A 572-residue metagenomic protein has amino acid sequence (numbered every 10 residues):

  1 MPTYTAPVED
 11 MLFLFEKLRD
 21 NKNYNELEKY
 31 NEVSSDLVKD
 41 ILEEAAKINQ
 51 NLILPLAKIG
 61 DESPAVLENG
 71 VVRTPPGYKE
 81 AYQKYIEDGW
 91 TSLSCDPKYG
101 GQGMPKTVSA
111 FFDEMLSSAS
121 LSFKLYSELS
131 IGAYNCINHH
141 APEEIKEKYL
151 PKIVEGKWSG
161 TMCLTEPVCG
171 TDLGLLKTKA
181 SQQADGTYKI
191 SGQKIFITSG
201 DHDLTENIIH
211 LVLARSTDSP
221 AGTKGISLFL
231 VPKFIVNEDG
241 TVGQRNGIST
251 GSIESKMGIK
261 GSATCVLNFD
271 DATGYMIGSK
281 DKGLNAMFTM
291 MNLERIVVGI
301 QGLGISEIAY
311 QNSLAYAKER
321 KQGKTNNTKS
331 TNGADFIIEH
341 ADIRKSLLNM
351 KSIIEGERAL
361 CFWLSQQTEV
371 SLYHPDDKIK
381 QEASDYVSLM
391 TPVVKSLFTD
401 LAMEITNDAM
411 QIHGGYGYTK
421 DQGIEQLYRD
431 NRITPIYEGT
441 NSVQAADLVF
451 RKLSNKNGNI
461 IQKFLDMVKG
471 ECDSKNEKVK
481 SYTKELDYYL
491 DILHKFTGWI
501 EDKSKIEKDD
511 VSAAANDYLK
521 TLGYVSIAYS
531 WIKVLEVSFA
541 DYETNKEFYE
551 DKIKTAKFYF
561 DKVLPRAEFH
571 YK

Functional and structural regions predicted by a protein language model:
M1-K124, E144, K148: Amphipathic, small/basic residue-rich leader segments at the start of a protein or domain
P2, I259, D385-K463, F558-K572: Alpha-helix capping/hinge segments and adjacent helical runs
K29-E32, E62-P76, A286-V297, Q311-K351 (+4 more regions): Glycine-rich cofactor-pocket loops
A65, Y78, Y126-S130, A141-T178 (+5 more regions): Internal maturation/activation junctions in enzymes
Y99, N455, E471-K572: C-terminal amphipathic alpha-helical interaction region
A133, P142-K148, T440, L448-D491: A structural-propensity feature for long, helix-poor, extended segments
T187, S191-T241, R245: A short core secondary-structure module
F196-T198, I235-G251, K256, A263-E294 (+2 more regions): A glycine-rich, basic-preceded beta-loop-alpha segment at the flavin cofactor/substrate interface of flavin-utilizing
